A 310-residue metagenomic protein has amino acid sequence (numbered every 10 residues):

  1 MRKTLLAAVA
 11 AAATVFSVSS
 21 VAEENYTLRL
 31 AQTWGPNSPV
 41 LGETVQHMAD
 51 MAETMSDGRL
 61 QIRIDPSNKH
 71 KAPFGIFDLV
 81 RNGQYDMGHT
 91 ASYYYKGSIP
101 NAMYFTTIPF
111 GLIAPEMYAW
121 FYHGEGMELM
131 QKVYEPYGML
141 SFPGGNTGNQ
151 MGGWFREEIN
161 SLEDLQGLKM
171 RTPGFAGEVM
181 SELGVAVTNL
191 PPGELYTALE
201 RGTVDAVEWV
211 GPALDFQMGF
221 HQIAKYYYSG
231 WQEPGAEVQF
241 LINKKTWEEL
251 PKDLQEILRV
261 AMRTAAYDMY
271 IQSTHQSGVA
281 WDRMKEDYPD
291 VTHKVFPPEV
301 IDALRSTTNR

Functional and structural regions predicted by a protein language model:
M1-A8: Bacterial N-terminal signal peptides that target proteins for export
V9-A11, E23-M117, M127-R310: N-terminal secretory/targeting leader peptides
T14: Conserved TIR/SEFIR loop-to-helix hotspot centered on a Trp-containing motif with a nearby acidic residue
S17-S19: N-terminal signal peptide c-region/cleavage motif recognized by signal peptidases
